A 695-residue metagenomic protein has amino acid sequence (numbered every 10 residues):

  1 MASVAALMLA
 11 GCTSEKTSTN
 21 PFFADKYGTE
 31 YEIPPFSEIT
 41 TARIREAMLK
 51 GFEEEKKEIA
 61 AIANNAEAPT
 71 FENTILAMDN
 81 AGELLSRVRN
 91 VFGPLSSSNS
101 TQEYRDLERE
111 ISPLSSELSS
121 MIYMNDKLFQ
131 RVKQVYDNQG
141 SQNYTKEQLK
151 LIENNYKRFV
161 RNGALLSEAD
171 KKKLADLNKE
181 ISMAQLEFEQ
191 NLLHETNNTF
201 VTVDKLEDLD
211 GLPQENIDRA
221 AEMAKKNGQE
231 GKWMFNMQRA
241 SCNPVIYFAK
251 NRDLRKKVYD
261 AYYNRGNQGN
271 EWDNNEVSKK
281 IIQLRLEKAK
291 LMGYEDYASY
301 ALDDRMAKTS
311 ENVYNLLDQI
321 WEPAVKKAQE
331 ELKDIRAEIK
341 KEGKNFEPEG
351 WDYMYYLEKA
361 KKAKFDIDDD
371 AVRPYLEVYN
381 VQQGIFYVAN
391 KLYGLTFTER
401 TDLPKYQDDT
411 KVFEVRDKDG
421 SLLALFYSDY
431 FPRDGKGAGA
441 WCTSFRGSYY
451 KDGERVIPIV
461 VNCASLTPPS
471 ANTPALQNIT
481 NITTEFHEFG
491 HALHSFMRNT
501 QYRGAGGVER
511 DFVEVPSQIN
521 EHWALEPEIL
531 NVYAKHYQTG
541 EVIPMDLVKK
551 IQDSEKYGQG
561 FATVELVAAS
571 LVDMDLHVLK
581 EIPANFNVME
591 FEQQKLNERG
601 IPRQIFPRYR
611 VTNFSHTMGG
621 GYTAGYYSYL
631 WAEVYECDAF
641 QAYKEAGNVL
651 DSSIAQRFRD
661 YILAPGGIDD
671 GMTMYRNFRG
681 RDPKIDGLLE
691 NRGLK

Functional and structural regions predicted by a protein language model:
M1-A2: Sec-dependent signal peptide recognition, specifically the positively charged N-region followed immediately by
L9-G11: C-terminal motif of bacterial Sec signal peptides marking the signal peptidase cleavage site
K16-P213, M234, Y643: N-terminal helix-rich structural modules
K16-R43, K50, A363, N380 (+9 more regions): C-terminal, non-catalytic "cap/extension" segments appended to globular domains
G28-R43, F92-I111, Q134-D176, N236-E276 (+6 more regions): Short His/Asp/Glu-rich catalytic/ion-coordination signatures at enzyme active sites or charged loops
A61-A66, T70, Y297, T398-D402 (+2 more regions): Surface-exposed patches in mature extracellular/periplasmic domains of secreted proteins
E147, L151, Q190, H194-N236 (+7 more regions): Active-site-proximal, well-structured secondary-structure segments within enzyme catalytic domains
T467-F486: Short pre-active-site segment immediately N-terminal to the catalytic Zn-binding motif
